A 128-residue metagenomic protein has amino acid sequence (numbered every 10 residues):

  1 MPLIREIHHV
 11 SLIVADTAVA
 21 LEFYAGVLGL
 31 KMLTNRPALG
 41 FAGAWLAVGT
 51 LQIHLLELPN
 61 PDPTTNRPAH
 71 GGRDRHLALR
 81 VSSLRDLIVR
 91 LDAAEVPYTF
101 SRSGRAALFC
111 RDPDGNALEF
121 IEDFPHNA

Functional and structural regions predicted by a protein language model:
M1-V19, D74-L79, F124-A128: N-terminal beta-strand motif that seeds the catalytic metal site of vicinal oxygen chelate
P2-L3, I88-A128: Vicinal oxygen chelate
S11-Q52: Core segments of cupin and vicinal oxygen chelate
A18-E22, G26, S82-A93, P97: Replace "anionic and nucleotidyl ligands
G40-F41, N60-N66, A128: A short, acidic/glycine-rich surface segment
A69-I88: Mid-chain, well-packed structural core segment of small domains
